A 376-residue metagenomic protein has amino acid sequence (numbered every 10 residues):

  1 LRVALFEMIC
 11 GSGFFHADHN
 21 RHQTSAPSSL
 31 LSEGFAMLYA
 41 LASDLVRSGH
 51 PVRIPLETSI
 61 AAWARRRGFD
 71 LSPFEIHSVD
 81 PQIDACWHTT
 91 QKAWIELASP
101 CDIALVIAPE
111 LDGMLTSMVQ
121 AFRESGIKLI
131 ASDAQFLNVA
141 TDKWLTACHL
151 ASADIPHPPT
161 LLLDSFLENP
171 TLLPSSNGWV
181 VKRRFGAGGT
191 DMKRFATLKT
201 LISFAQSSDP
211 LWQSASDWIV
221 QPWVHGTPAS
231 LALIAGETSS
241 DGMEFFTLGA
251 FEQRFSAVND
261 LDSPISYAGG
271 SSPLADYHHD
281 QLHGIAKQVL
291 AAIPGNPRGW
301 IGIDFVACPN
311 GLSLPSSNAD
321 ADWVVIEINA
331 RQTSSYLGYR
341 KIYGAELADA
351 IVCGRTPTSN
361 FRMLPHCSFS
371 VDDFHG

Functional and structural regions predicted by a protein language model:
L1-S29: Nucleotide-activated donor-dependent transferases that construct or modify glycoconjugates
A4, W179, F246-G249, I301 (+1 more regions): Protein kinase-like catalytic core scaffold
R21-D44: Short catalytic helix/loop segments, enriched in acidic residues and glycine and frequently bearing histidine
P51-S165, P170-T171: Conserved N-proximal alpha/beta basic substrate-recognition cap immediately N-terminal to, or forming the N-lobe
I103, P309, A319, R340 (+1 more regions): Peripheral (often C-terminal) accessory segments that flank ATP-dependent C-N-forming ligase machineries
P156-P158, V180-V181, T190-P228, I265-A268 (+1 more regions): Conserved ATP-binding module of the ATP-grasp superfamily
P222-G295, A307, D320, N329-G354: ATP-dependent carboxylate/phosphate-activation module, predominantly the ATP-grasp catalytic core and closely related
N296-G311: A short glycine-rich, hydrophobically flanked beta-strand micro-motif that places a catalytic Asp/Glu for divalent metal
